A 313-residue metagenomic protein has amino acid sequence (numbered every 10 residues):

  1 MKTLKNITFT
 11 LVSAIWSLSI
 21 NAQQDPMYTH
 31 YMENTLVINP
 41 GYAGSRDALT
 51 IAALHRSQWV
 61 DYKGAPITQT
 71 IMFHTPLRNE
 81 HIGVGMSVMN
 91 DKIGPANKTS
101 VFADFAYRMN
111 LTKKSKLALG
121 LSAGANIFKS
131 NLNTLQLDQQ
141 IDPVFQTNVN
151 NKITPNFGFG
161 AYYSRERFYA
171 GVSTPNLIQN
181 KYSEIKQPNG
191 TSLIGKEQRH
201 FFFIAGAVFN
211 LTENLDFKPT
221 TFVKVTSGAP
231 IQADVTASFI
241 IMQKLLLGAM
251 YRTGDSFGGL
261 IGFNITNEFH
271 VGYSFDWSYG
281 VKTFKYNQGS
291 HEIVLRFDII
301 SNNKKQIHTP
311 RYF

Functional and structural regions predicted by a protein language model:
M1, A22-Q23: Absolute protein N-terminus
M1-L11: Bacterial N-terminal signal peptides that target proteins for export
S17-S19: N-terminal signal peptide c-region/cleavage motif recognized by signal peptidases
Q23-F313: Subset of outer-membrane beta-barrel
